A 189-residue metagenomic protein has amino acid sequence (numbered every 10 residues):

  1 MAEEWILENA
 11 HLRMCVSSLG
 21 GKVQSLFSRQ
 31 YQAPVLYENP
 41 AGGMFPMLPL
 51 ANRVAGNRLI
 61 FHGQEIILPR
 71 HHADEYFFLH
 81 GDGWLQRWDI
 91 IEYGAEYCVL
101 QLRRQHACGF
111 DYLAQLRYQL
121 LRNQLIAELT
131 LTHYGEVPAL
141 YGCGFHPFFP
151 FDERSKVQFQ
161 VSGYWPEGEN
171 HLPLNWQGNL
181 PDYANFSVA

Functional and structural regions predicted by a protein language model:
M1-I66: Beta-strand-rich N-terminal accessory domains
L7, S17, L102-F151: Acidic, contiguous internal or C-terminal segments within carbohydrate-active enzymes that form a structured patch used
A10-L12, K22, Y31-A33, Q64 (+5 more regions): Short acidic/polar mixed-charge low-complexity motifs
S25-L26, L68, V99-L100, I126-L129: Short hydrophobic/aromatic-rich beta-strand segments that constitute the beta-sheet cores of beta-sandwich/beta-barrel
Q30-Q32, A51, G83, I90 (+5 more regions): Hydrophobic small-molecule pocket/channel-lining residues, especially in calycin-type beta-barrels
Q32-A41, I66-R87, K156-P173: Glycine-rich, pocket-lining loop/helix-strand segments that form or immediately flank
P69-R122: Extended, loop-rich substrate-binding clefts of extracytoplasmic carbohydrate-active enzymes
L140, F148-A189: Active-site/ligand-binding surface loops and adjacent short beta/alpha elements that line catalytic pockets across
